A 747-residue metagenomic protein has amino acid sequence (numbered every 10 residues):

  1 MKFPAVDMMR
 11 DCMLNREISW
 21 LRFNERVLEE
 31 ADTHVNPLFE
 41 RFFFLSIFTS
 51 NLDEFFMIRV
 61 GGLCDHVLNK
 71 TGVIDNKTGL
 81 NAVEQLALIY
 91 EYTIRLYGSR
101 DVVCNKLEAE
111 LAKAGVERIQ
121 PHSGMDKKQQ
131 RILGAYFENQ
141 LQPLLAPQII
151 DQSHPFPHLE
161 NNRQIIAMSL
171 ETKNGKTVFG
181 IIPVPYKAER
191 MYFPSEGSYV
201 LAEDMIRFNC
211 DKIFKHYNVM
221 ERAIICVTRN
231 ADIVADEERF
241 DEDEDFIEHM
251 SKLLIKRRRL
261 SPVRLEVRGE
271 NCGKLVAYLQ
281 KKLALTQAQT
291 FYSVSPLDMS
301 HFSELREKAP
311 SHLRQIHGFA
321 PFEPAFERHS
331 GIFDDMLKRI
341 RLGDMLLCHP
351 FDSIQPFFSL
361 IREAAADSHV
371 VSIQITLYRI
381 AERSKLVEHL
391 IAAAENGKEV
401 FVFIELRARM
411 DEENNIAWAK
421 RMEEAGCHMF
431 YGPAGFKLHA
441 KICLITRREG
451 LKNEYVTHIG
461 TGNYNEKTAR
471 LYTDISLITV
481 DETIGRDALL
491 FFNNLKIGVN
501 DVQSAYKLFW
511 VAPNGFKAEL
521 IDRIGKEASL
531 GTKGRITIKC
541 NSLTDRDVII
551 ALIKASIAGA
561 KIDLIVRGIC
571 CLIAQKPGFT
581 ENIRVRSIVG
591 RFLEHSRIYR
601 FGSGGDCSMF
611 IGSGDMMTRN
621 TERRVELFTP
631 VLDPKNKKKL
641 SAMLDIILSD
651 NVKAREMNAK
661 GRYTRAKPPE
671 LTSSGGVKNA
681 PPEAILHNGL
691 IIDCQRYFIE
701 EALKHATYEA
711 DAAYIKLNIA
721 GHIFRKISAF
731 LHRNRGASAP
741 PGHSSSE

Functional and structural regions predicted by a protein language model:
M1-I536, K554, A558, C570-E747: N-terminal localization/anchoring segments of enzymes in phospholipid and broader phosphate metabolism
R546: Active-site glycine- and acidic-residue-rich loops that bind and position anionic ligands or nucleotide-like cofactors
K561-I565: Hydrophobic alpha/beta core scaffold segments
